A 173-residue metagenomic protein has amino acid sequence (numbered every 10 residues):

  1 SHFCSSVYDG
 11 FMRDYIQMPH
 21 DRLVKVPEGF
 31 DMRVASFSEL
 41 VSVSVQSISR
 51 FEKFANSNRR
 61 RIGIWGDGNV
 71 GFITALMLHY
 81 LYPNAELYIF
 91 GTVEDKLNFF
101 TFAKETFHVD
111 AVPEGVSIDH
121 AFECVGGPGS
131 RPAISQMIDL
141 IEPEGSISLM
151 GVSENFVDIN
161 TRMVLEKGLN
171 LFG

Functional and structural regions predicted by a protein language model:
S1-L23: Glycine-rich phosphate/adenylate-binding loop and adjacent beta-alpha elements of nucleotide- or dinucleotide-binding
R22, G68, V93, G127 (+1 more regions): Flexible, active-site-proximal loop/turn residues at the rims of small-molecule/cofactor binding pockets and catalytic
R22-M32: Glycine/charged-rich beta-loop-alpha catalytic/anionic-binding loops adjacent to active sites
F30-A111: Mid-domain Rossmann-like dinucleotide-binding core that forms the NAD(H)/NADP(H) cofactor-binding site
K53-R59, L81-Y82, L97-L169: Glycine-rich cofactor phosphate-binding loops and adjacent beta1-alpha1 units of small-molecule cofactor enzyme domains
E86-Y88, S148, F172: Conserved beta-strand positions in the Rossmann-like core of class I SAM-dependent methyltransferases
